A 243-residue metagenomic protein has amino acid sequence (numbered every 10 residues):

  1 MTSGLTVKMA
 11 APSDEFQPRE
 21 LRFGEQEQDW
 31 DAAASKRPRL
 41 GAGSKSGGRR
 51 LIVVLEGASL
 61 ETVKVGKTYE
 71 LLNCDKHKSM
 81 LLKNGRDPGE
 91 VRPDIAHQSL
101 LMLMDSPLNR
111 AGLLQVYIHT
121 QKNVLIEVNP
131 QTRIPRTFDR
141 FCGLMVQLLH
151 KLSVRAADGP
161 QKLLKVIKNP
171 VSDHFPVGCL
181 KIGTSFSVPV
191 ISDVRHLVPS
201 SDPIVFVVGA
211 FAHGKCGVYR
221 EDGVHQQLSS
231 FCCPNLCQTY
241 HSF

Functional and structural regions predicted by a protein language model:
T2-V188: RNA substrate-binding interface of SAM-dependent RNA methyltransferases
V65-T68, V194-L197, V218-E221: Short coil/turn segments at secondary-structure boundaries
E70-L72, R133-P135, V198-P199, G214 (+2 more regions): General N-terminal targeting signals
T137, P170, S192-D193, C216-G217 (+1 more regions): Helix N-cap and loop-to-helix transition residues
F141, I167, T184-V194, V198-K215: Long, charge-patterned amphipathic alpha-helical coiled-coil/hairpin "stalk" segments used as oligomerization
G178-C179, D202, G223-H225: Short, well-ordered alpha-helix to beta-strand connector turns
A212-F243: Structured adenosyl-cofactor binding patch, chiefly the S-adenosyl-L-methionine
